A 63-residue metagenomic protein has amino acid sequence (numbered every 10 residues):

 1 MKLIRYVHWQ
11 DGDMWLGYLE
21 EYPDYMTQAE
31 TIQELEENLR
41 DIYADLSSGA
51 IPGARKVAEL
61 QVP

Functional and structural regions predicted by a protein language model:
M1-R5, D11, Q33-P63: Short, charged, surface-exposed hinge/linker loops at domain edges that act as mobile lids or interdomain connectors
V7-E20: Short aromatic-glycine-(Arg/Gly/Cys) micro-motifs in beta-strand/loop hairpins
L19, A29, L39: Short, flexible helix/strand-to-coil boundary loops that buttress conserved ligand/catalytic motifs in alpha/beta
E20-D24, A58: Flexible, active-site-adjacent loop/turn segments at secondary-structure boundaries
P23-I32: A short, exposed loop/beta-hairpin motif centered on an aromatic-Gly-Thr core
